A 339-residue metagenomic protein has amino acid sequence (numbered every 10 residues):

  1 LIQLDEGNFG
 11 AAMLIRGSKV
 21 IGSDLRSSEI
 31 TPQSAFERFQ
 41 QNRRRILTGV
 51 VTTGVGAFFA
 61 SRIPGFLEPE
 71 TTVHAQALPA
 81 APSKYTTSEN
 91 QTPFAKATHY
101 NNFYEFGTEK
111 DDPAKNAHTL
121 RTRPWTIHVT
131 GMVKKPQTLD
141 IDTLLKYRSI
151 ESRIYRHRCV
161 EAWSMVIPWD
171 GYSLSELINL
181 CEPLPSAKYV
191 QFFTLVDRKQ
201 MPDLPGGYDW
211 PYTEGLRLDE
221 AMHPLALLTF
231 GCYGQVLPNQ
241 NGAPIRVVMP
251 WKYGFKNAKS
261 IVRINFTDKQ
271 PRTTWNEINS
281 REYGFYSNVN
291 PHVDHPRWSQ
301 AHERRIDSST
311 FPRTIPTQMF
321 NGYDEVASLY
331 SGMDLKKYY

Functional and structural regions predicted by a protein language model:
L1-Q41, F66-E70: N-terminal secretory signal peptides
E6, N42, V50-V51, T98 (+2 more regions): Generic hydrophobic/packing signal
G17-S18, E29, T48, G54 (+1 more regions): Iron-sulfur (Fe-S) cluster-binding modules
Q33-V55, V247: N-terminal secretory signal peptides and thylakoid transit peptides that target proteins across membranes
A60-G65: C-terminal segment of classical bacterial N-terminal signal peptides
Q76-Y339: Structured, non-membrane catalytic/scaffold regions adjacent to prosthetic-group chemistry
